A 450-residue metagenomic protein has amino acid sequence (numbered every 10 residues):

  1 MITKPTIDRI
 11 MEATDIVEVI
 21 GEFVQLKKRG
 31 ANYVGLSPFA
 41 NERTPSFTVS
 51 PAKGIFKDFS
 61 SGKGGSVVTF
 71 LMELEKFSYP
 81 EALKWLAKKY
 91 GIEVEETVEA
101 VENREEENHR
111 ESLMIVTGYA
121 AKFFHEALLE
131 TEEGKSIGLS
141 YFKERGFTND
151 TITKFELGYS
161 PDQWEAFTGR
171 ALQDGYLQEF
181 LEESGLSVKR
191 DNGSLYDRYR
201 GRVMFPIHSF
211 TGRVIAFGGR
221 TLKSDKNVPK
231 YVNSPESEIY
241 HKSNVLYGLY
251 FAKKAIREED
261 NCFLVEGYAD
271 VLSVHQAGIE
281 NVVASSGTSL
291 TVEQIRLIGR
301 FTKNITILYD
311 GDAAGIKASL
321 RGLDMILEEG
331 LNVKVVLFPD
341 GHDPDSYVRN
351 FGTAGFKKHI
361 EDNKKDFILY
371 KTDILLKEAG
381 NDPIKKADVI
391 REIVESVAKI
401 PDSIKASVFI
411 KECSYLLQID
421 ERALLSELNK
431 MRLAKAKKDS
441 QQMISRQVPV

Functional and structural regions predicted by a protein language model:
M1-E102, F351, K358, Y415: N-terminal structured subdomain of primase-like DNA metabolism proteins
I2, T14, R29, A52 (+4 more regions): Phosphate-handling DNA/RNA-contact segment within nucleic-acid enzymes
K4, S209-F210, K253-N261, T291-I305 (+1 more regions): A charged alpha-helical hairpin associated with nucleic-acid processing machineries
I10-A13, N103-L113, E132-S136, L157-W164 (+4 more regions): Conserved phosphate/pyrophosphate-binding and hydrolysis machinery centered on Walker-type P-loop NTPases, extending
S37, D58, L71, F142 (+8 more regions): Terminal peptide-recognition signature
E73-I92, R202-T221, D345-N350, A354-K358 (+1 more regions): Structured, non-catalytic alpha/beta "coupling" segments that mediate domain-domain communication and provide generic
E81-E133: Conserved active-site segments centered on acidic
K88-I92, A100, L139-E144, T148-A166: Short, conserved phosphate-binding/catalytic loop or strand-edge motifs used in phosphoryl-/nucleotidyl-transfer
